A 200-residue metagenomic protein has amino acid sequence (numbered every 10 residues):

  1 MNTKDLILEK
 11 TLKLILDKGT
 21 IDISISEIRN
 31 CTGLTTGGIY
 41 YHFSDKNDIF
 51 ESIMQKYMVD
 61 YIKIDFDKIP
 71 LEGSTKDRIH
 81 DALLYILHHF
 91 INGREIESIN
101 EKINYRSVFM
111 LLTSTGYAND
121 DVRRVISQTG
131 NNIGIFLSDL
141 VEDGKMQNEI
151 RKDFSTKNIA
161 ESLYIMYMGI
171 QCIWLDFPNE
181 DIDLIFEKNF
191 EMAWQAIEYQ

Functional and structural regions predicted by a protein language model:
N2, L6, K10, L14-K56 (+1 more regions): Helix-turn-helix
F43, M110-A118: Short helix-capping/turn signature of helix-turn-helix
K46, I53, Y57, Y61 (+4 more regions): Hydrophobic/aromatic residues within well-ordered alpha-helical segments
S52, F66-Y105, T156, A160-L163 (+1 more regions): Hydrophobic alpha-helical connector segments
D81, N100-M110, D120-M146, N158: Amphipathic alpha-helical packing segments from all-alpha helical-bundle domains
L84-G93, I135, D139-M146, Y164-C172 (+1 more regions): C-terminal peripheral helix-coil segments that are non-catalytic and often amphipathic
N104-T113, N131, K152-I173, I185-A193: Hydrophobic alpha-helical segments that form the core of small-molecule binding pockets and/or dimer interfaces
